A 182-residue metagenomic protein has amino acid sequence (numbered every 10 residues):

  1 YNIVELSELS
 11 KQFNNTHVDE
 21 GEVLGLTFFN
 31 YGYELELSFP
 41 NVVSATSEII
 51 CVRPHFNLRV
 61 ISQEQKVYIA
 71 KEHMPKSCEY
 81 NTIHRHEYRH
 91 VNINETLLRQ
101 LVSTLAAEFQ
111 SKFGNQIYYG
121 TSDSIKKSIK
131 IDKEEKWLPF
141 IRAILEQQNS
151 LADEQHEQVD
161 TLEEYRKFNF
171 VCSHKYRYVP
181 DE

Functional and structural regions predicted by a protein language model:
Y1-R59, E64-I69, K112-E182: Metalloprotease/metallohydrolase-associated module, dominated by Zn2+-dependent proteases
A70-K71, P75: Substrate-binding clefts and substrate-entry loops adjacent to catalytic sites of polymer-processing enzymes acting on
S77-T82, V91: Active-site alpha-helix of zinc metalloproteases
R85, N92-E95, N115-Y119: Mixed-charge (acidic/basic) macromolecular-recognition segments
Y88-A106: Catalytic Zn2+-binding segment of zinc metalloproteases
